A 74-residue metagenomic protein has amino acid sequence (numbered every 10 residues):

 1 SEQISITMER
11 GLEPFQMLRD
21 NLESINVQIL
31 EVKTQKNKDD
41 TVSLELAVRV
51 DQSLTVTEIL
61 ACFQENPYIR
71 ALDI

Functional and structural regions predicted by a protein language model:
S1-T34: Canonical alpha-helical transmembrane segment with a positive-inside/aromatic-interface signature
I4, T41-V48: Short, hydrophobic beta-strand segments
T7, A47, D73: Residues in well-ordered beta-strands of folded domains
T7, T34, T41, T55-T57: Residue-identity detector for threonine
G11-L12, R49-L54: Helix N-cap motif at beta-to-alpha junctions
M17-E23, T55-P67: Short amphipathic alpha-helices in soluble, non-transmembrane regions that often serve as interface/regulatory elements
Q28-T34, E65-I74: Conserved short beta-strand edge segments in small beta-sheet-based binding/regulatory domains
I29, D39-V42, L54, R70-L72: Cytosolic C-terminal regulatory domains/tails of membrane transporters and channels
